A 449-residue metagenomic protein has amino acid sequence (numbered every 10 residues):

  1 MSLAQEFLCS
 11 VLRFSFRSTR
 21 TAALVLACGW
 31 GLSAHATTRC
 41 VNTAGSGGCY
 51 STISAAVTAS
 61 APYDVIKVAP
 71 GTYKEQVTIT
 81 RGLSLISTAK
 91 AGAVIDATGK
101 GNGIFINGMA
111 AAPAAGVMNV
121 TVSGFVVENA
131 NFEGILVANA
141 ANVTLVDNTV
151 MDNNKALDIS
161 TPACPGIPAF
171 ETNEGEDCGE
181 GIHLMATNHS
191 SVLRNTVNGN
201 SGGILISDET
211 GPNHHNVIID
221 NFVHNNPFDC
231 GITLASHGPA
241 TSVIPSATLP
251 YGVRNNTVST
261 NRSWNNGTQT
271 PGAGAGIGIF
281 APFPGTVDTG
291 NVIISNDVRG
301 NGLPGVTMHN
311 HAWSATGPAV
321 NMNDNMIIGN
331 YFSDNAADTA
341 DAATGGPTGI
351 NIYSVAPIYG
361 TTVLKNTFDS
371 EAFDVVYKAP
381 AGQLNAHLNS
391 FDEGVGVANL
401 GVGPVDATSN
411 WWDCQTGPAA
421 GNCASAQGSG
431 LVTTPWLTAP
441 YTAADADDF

Functional and structural regions predicted by a protein language model:
L3-A22: Bacterial N-terminal signal peptides that target proteins for export
R20-G31: Bacterial N-terminal signal peptides
W30-A59, P70, T88, A444-F449: Right-handed parallel beta-helix/beta-solenoid
A36, D406-F449: Extracellular/surface-exposed low-complexity segments
S54, T58-P62, Y73-I86, V94-V143 (+1 more regions): Extracellular beta-strand-rich solenoid/capping regions of secreted or surface-exposed proteins that bind or remodel
A61, T80-R81, K90, G99 (+25 more regions): Parallel beta-helix/beta-solenoid
A97-A112, N129-V137, I159-A186, N198-N213 (+6 more regions): Extracellular beta-strand/beta-solenoid scaffold signature
